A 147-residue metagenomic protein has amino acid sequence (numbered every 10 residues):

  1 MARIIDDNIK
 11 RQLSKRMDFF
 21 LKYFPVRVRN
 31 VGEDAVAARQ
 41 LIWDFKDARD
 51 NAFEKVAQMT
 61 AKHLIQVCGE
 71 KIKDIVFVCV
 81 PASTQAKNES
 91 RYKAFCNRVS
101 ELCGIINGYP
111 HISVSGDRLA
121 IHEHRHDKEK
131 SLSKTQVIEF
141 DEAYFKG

Functional and structural regions predicted by a protein language model:
M1-V76, T84-A86, V114-G147: Active-site-facing substrate-recognition patch
I75-C79, R91: N-terminal accessory nucleic-acid engagement/regulatory domains that precede and modulate ATP-driven motor cores
R91-N97: Charged helix-capping and loop-helix junction motifs
N97-I105: Short helix-loop-beta junction
